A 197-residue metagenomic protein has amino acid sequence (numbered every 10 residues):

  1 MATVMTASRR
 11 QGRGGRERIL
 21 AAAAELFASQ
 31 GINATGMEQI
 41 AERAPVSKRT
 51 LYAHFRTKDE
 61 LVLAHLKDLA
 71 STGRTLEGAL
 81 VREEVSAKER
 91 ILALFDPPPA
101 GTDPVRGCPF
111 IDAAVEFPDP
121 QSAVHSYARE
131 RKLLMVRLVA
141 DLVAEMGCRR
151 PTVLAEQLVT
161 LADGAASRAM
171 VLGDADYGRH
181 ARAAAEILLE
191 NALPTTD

Functional and structural regions predicted by a protein language model:
M1-Q30, A34-V46, E60-L63: Basic, helix-initiating cap at the start of DNA-binding domains
L20, L92, L133-V136, A140 (+2 more regions): An amphipathic alpha-helix signature
P45-F55: Short hydrophobic/aromatic patch on the recognition helix
A64, E77-R106, A155-L158: Hydrophobic alpha-helical connector segments
K67-G73: Short, basic, alpha-helical segments at the C-terminal edge of helix-turn-helix-like DNA-binding modules
A79, A123-D141: Short, solvent-exposed amphipathic helices
R90, T102-S126: Amphipathic alpha-helical segments used for helix-helix packing
Q121-R129, A144-D197: Hydrophobic/aromatic-rich alpha-helical bundle segments in the mid-to-C-terminal region
